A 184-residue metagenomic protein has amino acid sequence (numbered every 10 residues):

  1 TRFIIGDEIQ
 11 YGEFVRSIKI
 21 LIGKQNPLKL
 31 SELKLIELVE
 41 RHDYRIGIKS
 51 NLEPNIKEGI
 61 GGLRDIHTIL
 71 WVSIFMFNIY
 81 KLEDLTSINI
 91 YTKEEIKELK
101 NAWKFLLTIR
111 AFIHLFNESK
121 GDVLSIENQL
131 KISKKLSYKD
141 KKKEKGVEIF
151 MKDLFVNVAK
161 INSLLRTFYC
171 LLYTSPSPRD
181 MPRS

Functional and structural regions predicted by a protein language model:
T1, I109, S184: Catalytic metal-binding acidic patch
F3-P27, L38-G47: Long, amphipathic alpha-helical stalk/connector segments used for oligomerization, subunit docking, or mechanical
Q25-L172: Conserved nucleotidyltransferase catalytic core and NTase-mimicking acidic/glycine-rich helix/loop elements in nucleic
Y173-P182: Conserved small/polar residues in nucleotide/adenosyl-binding loops
